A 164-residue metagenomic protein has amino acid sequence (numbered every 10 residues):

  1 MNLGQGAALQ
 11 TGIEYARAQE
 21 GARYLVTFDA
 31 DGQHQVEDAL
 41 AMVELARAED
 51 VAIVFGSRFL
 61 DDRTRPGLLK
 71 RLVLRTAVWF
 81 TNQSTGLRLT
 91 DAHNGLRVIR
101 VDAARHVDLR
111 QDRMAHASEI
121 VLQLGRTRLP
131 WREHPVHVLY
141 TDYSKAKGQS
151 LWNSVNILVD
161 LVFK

Functional and structural regions predicted by a protein language model:
M1-Y15, Y24, V36-M114, Y140-L158: Acceptor/aglycone-binding surface of glycosyltransferases and processive sugar-polymer synthases
G12, D31, R100, L124 (+1 more regions): Residue-level signature of catalytic and energy-coupling elements of molecular machines, predominantly ATP/GTP-dependent
E14, A18, E44, L122 (+1 more regions): Short, well-ordered alpha-helices that flank and scaffold nucleotide-derived cofactor binding pockets
G21-R23, D50, R128-P130: Short loop/turn motifs at secondary-structure junctions
A22-D31: Short beta-strand-to-loop acidic/aromatic patch adjacent to the donor-nucleotide binding site
G32, R58, V136: Active-site loop/turn elements of alpha/beta-hydrolase fold enzymes, especially the short glycine-/histidine-rich
R88, L109-D112, V121-L139: Catalytic donor-sugar/metal-binding loop of nucleotide-sugar-dependent glycosyltransferases
V159-K164: C-terminal, non-catalytic tails of nucleotide-sugar-dependent glycosyltransferases
